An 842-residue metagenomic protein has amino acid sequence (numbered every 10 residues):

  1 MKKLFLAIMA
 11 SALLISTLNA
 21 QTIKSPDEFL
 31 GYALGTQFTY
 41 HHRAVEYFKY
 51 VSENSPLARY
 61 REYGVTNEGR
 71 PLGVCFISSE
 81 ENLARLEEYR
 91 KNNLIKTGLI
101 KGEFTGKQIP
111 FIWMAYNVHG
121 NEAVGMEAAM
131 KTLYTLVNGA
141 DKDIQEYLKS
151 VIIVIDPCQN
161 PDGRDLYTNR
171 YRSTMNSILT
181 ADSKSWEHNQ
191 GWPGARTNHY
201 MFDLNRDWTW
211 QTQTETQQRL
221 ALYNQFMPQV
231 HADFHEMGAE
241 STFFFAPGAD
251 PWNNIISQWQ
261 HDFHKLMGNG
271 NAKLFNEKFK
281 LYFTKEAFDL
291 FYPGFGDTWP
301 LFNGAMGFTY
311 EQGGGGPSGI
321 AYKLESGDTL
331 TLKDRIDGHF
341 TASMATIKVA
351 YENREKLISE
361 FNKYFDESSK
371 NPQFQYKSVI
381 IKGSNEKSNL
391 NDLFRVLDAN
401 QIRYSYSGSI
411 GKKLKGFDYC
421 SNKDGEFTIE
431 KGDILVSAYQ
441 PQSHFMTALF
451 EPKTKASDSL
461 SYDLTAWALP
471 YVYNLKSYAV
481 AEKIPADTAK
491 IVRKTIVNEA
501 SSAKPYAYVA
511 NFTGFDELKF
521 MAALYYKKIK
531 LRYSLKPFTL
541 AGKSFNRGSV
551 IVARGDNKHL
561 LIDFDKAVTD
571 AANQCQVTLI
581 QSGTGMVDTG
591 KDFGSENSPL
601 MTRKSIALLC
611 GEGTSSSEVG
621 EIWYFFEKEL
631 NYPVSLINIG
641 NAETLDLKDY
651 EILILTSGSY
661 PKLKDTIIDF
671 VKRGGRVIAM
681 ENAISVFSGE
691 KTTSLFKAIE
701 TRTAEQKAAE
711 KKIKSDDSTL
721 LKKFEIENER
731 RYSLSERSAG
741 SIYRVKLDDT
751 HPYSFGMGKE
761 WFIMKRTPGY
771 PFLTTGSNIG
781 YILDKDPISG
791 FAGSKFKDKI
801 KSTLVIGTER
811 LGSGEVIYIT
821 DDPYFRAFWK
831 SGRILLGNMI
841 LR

Functional and structural regions predicted by a protein language model:
M1-L4: Positively charged n-region of N-terminal signal peptides that target proteins for export
A7-S16: Bacterial N-terminal signal peptides
I8, H235, S657: Residues that line or immediately flank small-molecule/substrate-binding pockets and catalytic motifs
Q21-A123, E127-V151, R206, T212-T214 (+7 more regions): Intrinsic-disorder/low-complexity accessory segments
L148-Y167: Short, conserved secondary-structure transition motifs
P157-D162, Y171, F234-S241, A683: Short, solvent-exposed turn/loop segments enriched in Gly/Ser/Thr/Pro and often Arg
D165-D182: Aromatic- and acidic-residue-enriched segments that line the glycan-binding/catalytic groove of carbohydrate-active
S185-W210, H231-P247, T309-E311: Core alpha/beta catalytic barrel or barrel-like domain that forms the active/cofactor pocket in diverse metabolic
